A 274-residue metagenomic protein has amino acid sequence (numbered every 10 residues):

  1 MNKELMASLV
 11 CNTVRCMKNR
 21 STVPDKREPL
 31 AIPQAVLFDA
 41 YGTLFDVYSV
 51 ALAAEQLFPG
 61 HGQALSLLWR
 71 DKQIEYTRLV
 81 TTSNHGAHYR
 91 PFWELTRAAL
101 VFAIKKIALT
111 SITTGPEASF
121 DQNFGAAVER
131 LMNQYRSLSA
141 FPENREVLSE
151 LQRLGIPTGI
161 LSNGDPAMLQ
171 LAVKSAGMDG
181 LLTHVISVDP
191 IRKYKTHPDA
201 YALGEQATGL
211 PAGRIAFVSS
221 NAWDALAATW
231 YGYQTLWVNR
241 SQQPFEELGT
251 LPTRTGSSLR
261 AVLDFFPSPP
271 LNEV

Functional and structural regions predicted by a protein language model:
M6-T13, M17-P33, S149-R153, L161-V274: Asp-based, Mg2+/Mn2+-dependent phosphohydrolase catalytic module
D25-I74: Active-site neighborhood of HAD-like aspartate-dependent phosphohydrolases
V50, L65, A127, M178-L181: Hydrophobic side chains within well-formed alpha-helices
A51, S66, R70, W93 (+2 more regions): An amphipathic alpha-helix signature
Q56, L68, A98, F102 (+6 more regions): Residue-level signal for well-ordered alpha-helical scaffold segments within enzymatic catalytic domains
L57, Q63, Y76-R130: A metal-dependent, Asp-based hydrolase signature
W93-E94, T114-G115, N123-G159, Q170 (+1 more regions): Short, acidic loop-to-helix structural element flanking the phosphoryl-transfer center in phosphate-processing enzymes
